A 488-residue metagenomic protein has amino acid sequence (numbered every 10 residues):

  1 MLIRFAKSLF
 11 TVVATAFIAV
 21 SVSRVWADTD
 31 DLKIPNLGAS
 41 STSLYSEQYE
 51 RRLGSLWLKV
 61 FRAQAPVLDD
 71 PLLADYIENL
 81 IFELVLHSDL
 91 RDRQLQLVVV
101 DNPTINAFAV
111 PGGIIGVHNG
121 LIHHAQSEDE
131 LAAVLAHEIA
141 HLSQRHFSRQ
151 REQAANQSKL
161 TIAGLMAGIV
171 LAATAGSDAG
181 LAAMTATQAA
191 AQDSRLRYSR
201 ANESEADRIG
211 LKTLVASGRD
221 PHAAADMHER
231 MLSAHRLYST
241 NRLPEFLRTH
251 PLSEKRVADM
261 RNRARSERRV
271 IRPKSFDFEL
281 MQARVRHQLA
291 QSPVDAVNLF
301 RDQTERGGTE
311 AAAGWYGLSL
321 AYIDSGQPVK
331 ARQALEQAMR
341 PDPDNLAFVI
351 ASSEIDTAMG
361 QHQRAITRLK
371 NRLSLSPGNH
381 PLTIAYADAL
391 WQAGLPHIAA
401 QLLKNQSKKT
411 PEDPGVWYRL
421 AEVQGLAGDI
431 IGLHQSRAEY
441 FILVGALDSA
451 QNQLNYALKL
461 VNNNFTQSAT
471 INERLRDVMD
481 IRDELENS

Functional and structural regions predicted by a protein language model:
L2-A6, F17, S21-F108, Q192 (+9 more regions): Hydrophobic or amphipathic, alpha-helical segments that drive membrane association/targeting
V25-A27, N36-L44, V67, D75 (+4 more regions): Extracytoplasmic and endomembrane cell-envelope/extracellular-matrix remodeling and assembly machinery
Q64-A74, H87-L97, R151-Q153, A179-A182 (+1 more regions): Surface-exposed patches in mature extracellular/periplasmic domains of secreted proteins
G116-A133, A201: Short pre-active-site segment immediately N-terminal to the catalytic Zn-binding motif
V117, A133-H141, R145, A206: Active-site recognition of the HExxH zinc-binding catalytic motif
D129, I139-N156, T174: Catalytic Zn2+-binding segment of zinc metalloproteases
K159-D178, A182-S194: Membrane-active amphipathic alpha-helices enriched in small hydrophobic residues
